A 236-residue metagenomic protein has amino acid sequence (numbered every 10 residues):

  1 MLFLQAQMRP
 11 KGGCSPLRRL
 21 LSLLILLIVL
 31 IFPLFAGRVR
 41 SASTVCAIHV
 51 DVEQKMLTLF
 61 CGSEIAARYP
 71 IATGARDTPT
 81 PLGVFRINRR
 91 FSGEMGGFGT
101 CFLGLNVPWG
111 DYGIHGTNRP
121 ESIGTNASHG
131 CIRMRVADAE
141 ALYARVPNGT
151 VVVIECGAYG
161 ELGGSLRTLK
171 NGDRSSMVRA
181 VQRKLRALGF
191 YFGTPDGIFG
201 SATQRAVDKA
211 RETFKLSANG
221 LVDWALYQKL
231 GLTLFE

Functional and structural regions predicted by a protein language model:
M1-G12: N-terminal Lys/Arg-rich, disordered targeting/topogenic segments
G12-L24: N-terminal Sec-pathway targeting helices
L23-P33: Bacterial N-terminal signal peptides
G37-E94, F98-G104, W224, K229-F235: Cell wall/extracellular polymer interaction/catalysis modules
S43, P79-L82, F91-F192, S217 (+1 more regions): Exported/periplasmic cell-wall-interacting domains
L185, V207, R211: Conserved hydrophobic/aromatic packing and binding residues within compact polymer-binding modules
